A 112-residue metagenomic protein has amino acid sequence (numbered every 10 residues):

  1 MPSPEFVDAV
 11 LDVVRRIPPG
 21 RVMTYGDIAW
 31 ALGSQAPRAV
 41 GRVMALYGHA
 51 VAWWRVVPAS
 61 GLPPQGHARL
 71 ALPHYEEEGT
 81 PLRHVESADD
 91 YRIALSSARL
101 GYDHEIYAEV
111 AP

Functional and structural regions predicted by a protein language model:
M1-P112: Nucleic acid-binding interface residues in structured DNA/RNA-binding domains, emphasizing the DNA-engaging scaffolds
